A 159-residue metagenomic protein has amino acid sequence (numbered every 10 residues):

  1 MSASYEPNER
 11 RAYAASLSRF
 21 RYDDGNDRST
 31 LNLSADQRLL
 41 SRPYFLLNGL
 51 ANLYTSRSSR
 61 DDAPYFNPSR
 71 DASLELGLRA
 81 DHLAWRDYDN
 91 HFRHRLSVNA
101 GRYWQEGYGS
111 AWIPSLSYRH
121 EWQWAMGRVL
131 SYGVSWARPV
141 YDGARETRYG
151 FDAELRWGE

Functional and structural regions predicted by a protein language model:
M1-S2, S16, T30-S34, P64 (+3 more regions): Membrane-embedded beta-strand positions in outer-membrane beta-barrel channels/transporters
A3, Y13-L17, L47-A51, L76 (+4 more regions): Membrane-embedded beta-strand positions of outer-membrane beta-barrel proteins
Y5-R10, R38-N48, A84-R93, Q123-V129 (+1 more regions): Short loop/turn motifs that connect adjacent beta-strands in outer-membrane beta-barrel proteins
P7-E9, L17-D23, Q37-L39, A51-S59 (+5 more regions): Transmembrane beta-strands of outer-membrane beta-barrel pores
Y22-S29, F66-S73, E106-W112, D142-T147: Replace "Gram-negative outer membrane beta-barrel proteins" with "bacterial and organellar outer membrane beta-barrel
N32-L39, P43-R57, Y65-H82, N90-R93: Gram-negative (and chloroplast) outer-membrane scaffold detector with strong preference for beta-barrel transmembrane
R79-Q105, G109-A125: Structured C-terminal portions of repeat-based eukaryotic scaffold domains
R145-E159: Outer-membrane beta-barrel "beta-signal"
